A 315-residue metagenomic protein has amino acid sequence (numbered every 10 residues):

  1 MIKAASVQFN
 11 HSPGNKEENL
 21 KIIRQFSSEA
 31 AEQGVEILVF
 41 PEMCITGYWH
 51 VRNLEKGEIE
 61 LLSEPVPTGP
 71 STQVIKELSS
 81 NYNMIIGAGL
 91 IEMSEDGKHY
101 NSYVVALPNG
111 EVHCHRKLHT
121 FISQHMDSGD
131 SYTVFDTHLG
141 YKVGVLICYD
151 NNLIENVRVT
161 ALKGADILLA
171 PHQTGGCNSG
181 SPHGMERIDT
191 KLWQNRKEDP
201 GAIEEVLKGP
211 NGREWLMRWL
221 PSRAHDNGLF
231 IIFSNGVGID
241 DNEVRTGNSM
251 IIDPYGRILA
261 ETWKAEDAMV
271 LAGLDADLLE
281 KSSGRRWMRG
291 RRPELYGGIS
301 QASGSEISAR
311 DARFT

Functional and structural regions predicted by a protein language model:
M1-A4, V134-G144, A165-I167: Beta-strand-turn-beta hairpins that frame and shape the catalytic cleft of phosphate-ester-processing enzymes
A4, N19, S27-G57, S79 (+5 more regions): Active-site beta-strand/loop signature of hydrolases that rely on acidic residues for catalysis
P67-G87, K142, N151-M269: CN hydrolase (nitrilase-like) catalytic-core segments centered on the catalytic cysteine and neighboring Lys/Glu
A88-L90, N101-V105, T133, S249-I251 (+1 more regions): Short beta-strand scaffold segments in enzyme catalytic cores
N101, V105-V112, I252-L259: Short, glycine-anchored, charge-dense loop/turn motifs used at functional sites
S102, C114-K117, E261-W263, L271: Residue-level detector of high-confidence beta-strand sites
K117-S131, E266-G284: A short, polar/charged loop-to-alpha-helix boundary motif
K142-D166, A170-H172, L278-T315: Cysteine/selenocysteine-centered motifs that mediate thiol-based redox chemistry or coordinate metal-sulfur cofactors
